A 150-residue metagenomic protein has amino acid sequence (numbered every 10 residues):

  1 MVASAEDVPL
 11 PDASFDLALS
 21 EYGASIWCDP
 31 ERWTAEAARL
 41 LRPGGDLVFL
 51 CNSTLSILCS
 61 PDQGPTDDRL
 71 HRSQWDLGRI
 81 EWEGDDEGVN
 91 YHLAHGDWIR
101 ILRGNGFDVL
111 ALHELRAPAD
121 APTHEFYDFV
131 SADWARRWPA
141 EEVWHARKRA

Functional and structural regions predicted by a protein language model:
M1-V2: Conserved residues in the N-terminal Rossmann fold of short-chain dehydrogenase/reductase
E6-L17: A short acidic, Gly/Pro-enriched loop at the edge of an enzyme's catalytic core that lines a small-molecule cofactor
V8, I57, A119-A121: Generic structural signal for helix capping and beta-alpha/helix-loop junctions
D16-E31: A short SAM/SAH-binding and catalytic strip from SAM-dependent methyltransferases
E31-D46: A short glycine-rich, Lys/Arg-flanked "PGG" loop and its adjoining helix->strand segment in the class I
D46-I80: Conserved class I S-adenosyl-L-methionine
G88-L112: Short alpha-helix
N105-F107, F126-A150: Core SAM-dependent methyltransferase catalytic element
